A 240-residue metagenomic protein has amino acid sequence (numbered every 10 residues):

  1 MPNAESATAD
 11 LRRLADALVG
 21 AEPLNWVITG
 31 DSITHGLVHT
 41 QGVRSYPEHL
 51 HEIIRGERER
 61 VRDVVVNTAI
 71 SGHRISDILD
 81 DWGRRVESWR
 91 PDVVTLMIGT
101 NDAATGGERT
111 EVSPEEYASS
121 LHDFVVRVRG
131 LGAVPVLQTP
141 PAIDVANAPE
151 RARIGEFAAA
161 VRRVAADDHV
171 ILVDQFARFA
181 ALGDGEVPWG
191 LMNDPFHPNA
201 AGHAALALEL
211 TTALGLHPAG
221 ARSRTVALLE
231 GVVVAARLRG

Functional and structural regions predicted by a protein language model:
P2-S71, G83-R90: Serine-esterase "nucleophile elbow" of acetyl-processing enzymes
W26-T29, V64-A69, V93-M97, P135-T139 (+1 more regions): Structural recognition of the beta-strand scaffold that forms the well-ordered cores of secreted hydrolase catalytic
G36, T68-R74, A103-E115, D144-P149: Surface-exposed cleft-lining segments at the edges of enzyme active sites
I70-D92, E108-S120: Catalytic-core regions of hydrolytic enzymes
D92-G107: Active-site microenvironments of hydrolase-like enzyme catalytic domains
M97-N101, F124-E156: Active-site segments of SGNH/GDSL-like serine hydrolases that catalyze O-acetyl group transfer/hydrolysis on lipids
S113-Q138, R162-V170: Charged, glycine-enriched surface loops/patches that mediate electrostatic binding to polyanionic ligands
P140-G240: Catalytic His-Asp segment of secreted/periplasmic serine-dependent ester chemistry enzymes
